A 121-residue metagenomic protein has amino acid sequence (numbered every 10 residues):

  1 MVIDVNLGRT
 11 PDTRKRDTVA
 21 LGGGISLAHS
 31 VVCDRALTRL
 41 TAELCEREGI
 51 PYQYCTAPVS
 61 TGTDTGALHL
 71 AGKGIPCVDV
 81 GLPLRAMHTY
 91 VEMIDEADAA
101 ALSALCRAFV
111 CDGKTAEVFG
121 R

Functional and structural regions predicted by a protein language model:
M1-L7: A glycine-rich helix N-cap at a beta->alpha junction
G8-R14: Redox- and metal-dependent alpha/beta enzyme cores, enriched for Fe-S-associated oxidoreductases and cofactor-handling
V19-A99, F109-R121: Active-site-adjacent substrate-binding region of metalloamidase/peptidase-like peptide-processing proteins
A104-A108: Amphipathic alpha-helical segments that line or abut small-molecule/effector binding pockets and mediate allosteric
